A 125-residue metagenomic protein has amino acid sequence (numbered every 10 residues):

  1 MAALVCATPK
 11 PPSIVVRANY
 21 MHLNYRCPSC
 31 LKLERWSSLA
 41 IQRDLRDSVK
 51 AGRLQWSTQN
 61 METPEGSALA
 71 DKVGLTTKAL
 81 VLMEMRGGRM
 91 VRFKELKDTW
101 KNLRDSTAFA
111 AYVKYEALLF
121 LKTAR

Functional and structural regions predicted by a protein language model:
M1-P12: Bacterial Sec-dependent signal peptides at the C-terminal "C-region" and cleavage site
P11-R43: Local sequence-structure signature of Cys/Sec-based thiol-disulfide redox active-site neighborhoods
L23-C30, E34, T63, N102-S106 (+1 more regions): Solvent-exposed, acidic/flexible segments
N24-R26, M61-G66, R86-R89: Solvent-exposed loop/turn segments at secondary-structure junctions within structured extracellular/periplasmic domains
V49-E65: Thiol-based oxidoreductase modules, predominantly thioredoxin-like and allied folds used for disulfide exchange
S67-L75: Charged, often glycine-rich, active-site loop that binds/positions anionic groups
L82-R125: Non-catalytic, surface beta->alpha helical segment in thiol-disulfide oxidoreductase systems
